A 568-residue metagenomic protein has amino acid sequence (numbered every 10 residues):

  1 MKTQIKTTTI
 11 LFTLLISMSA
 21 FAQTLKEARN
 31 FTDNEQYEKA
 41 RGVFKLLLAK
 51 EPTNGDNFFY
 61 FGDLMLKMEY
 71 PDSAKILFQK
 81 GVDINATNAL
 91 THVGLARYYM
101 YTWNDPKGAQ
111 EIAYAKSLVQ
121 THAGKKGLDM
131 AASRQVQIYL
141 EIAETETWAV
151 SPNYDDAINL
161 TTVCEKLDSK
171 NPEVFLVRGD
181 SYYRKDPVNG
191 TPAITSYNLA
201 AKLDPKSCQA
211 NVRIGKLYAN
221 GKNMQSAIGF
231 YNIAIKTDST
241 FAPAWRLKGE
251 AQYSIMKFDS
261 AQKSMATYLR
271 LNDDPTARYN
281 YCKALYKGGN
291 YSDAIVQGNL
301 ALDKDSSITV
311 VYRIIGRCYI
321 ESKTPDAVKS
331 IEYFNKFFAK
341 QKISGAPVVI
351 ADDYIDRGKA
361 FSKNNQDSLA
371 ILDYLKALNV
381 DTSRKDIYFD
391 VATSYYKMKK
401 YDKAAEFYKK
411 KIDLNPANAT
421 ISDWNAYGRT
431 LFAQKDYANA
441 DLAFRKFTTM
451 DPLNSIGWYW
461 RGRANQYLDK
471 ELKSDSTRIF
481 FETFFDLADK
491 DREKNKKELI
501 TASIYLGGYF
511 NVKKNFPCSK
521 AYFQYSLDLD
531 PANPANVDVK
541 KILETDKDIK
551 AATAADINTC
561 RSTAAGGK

Functional and structural regions predicted by a protein language model:
M1-I10: Bacterial N-terminal signal peptides that target proteins for export
L14, S19-K513, P534-K550, S562-K568: Alpha-solenoid helical repeat scaffolds
P517-F523, L527-N536, I542: C-terminal interaction modules of eukaryotic adaptor/scaffold proteins
A551-D556: Flexible, disordered linker segments and immediate boundary regions flanking tandem C2H2 zinc-finger modules
